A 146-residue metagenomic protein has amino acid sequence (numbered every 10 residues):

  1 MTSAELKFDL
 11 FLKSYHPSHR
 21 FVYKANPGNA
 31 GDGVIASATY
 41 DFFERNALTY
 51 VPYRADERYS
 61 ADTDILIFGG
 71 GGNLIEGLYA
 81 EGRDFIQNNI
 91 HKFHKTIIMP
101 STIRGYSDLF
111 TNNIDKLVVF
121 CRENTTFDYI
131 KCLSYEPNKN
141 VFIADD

Functional and structural regions predicted by a protein language model:
M1-K116, N140-I143: Aromatic- and Gly/Pro-rich donor/ligand-binding loops that form nucleotide- or phosphate-bearing donor binding pockets
G72, R122-T126, I143-D146: Short, acidic/turn-prone active-site loops that include or flank metal/cofactor- and phosphate-binding residues
F120-P137: A short, active-site helix/loop in glycosyltransferases that binds the activated sugar's phosphate group
